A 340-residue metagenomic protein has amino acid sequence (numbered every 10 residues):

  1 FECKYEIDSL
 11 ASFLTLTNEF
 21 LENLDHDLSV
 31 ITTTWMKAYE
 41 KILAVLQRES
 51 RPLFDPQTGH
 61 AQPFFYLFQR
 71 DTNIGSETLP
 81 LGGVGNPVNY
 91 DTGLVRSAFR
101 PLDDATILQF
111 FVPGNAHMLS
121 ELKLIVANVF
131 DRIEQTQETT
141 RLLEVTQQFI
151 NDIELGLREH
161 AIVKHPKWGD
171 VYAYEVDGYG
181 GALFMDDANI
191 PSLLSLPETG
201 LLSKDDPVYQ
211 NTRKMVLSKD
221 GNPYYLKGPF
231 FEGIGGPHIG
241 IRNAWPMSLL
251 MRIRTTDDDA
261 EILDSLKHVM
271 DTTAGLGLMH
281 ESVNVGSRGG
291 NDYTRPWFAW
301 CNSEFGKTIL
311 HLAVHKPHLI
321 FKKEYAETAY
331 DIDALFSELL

Functional and structural regions predicted by a protein language model:
F1, L102-Q109, G289-D292: Short coil/turn segments at secondary-structure junctions
F1-G75, F298-A313: Aromatic-rich carbohydrate-recognition surfaces in CAZymes
E6-L21, F111-V126, F184-G200, G240-T255 (+1 more regions): Well-ordered alpha-helical segments within folded domains of soluble proteins
N23-H26, N128-D131, Q135, H315: Alpha-solenoid helical repeat scaffolds
T33, E40-L119, D131-R132, T140-W245: Extended ligand-binding clefts on enzyme/binding-domain cores
T34-M36, T136, K323: Compositionally biased, intrinsically disordered low-complexity segments
E138-G181, G200-E304, T308-L340: Non-catalytic carbohydrate-binding regions of carbohydrate-active enzymes
